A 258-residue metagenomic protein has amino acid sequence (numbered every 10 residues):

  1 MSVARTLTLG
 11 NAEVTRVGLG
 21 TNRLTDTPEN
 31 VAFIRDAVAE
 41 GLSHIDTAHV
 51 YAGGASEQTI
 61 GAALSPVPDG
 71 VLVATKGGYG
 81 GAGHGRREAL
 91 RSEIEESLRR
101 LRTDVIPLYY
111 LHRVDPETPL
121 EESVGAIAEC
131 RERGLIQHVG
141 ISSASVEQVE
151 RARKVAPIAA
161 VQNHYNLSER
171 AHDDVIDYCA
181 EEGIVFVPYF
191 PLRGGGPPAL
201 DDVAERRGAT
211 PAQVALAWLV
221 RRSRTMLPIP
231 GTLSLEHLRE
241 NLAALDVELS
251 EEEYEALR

Functional and structural regions predicted by a protein language model:
M1-V71: N-terminal binding-site loop/beta-alpha segment at the start of enzyme catalytic domains that lines or forms
V17-P28, G77-R91, H112: Active-site mouth loops of central-metabolism enzymes
D26-V38, G85-L101, S145-R151: Short, acidic/polar
E29-A32, A55, T59, H84-S92 (+3 more regions): Alpha-helix N-cap and loop-to-helix initiation/capping positions
A39-L42, T103, I136, I158: A structural motif
D69-G81, Y109, S143: A short, structured active-site edge motif that brings together acidic residues
L98-P119: Active-site groove signature of glycoside hydrolases
V114-R258: Beta/alpha (TIM)-barrel catalytic core signal, keyed to glycine-rich beta->alpha loops juxtaposed to Asp/Glu that bind
